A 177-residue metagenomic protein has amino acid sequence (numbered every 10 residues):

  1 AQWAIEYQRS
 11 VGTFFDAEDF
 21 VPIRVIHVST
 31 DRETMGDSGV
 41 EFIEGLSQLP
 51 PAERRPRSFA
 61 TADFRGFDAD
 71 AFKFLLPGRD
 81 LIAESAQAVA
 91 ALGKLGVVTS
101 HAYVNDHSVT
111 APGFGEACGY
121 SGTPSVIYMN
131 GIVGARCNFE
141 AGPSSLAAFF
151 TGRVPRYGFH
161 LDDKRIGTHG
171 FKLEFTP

Functional and structural regions predicted by a protein language model:
A1-P177: Non-transmembrane, aqueous-exposed alpha-helical and coiled segments at domain scale
